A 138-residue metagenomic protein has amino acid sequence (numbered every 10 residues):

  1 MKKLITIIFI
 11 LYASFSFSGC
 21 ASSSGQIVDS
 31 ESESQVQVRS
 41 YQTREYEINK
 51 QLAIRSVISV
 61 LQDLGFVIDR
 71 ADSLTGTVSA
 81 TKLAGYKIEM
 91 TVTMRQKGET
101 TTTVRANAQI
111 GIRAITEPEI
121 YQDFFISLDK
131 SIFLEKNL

Functional and structural regions predicted by a protein language model:
M1-L4: Positively charged n-region of N-terminal signal peptides that target proteins for export
T6-S14: Hydrophobic helical h-region of N-terminal Sec-dependent signal peptides in bacterial secretory/periplasmic proteins
F15-G19: C-terminal motif of bacterial Sec signal peptides marking the signal peptidase cleavage site
A21-L138: Ser/Thr-rich, low-complexity intrinsically disordered terminal regions
